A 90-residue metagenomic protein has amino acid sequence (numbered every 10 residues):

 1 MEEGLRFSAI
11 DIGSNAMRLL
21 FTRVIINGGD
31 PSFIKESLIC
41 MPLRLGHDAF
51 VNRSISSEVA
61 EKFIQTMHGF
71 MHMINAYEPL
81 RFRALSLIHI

Functional and structural regions predicted by a protein language model:
M1-R6: Non-catalytic pre-domain segments flanking phosphatase-related domains
F7-D11: Short glycine-aspartate micro-motif
S14: Short, glycine/acidic-enriched loop or turn micro-motifs at the edges of active sites
M17-E58: Short glycine-rich, Thr/Ser-proximal phosphate-binding strand/loop in the N-terminal lobe of ATP-dependent enzymes
E58-F70: Glycine-rich, highly charged phosphate/nucleotide-binding loops
H68-F82: Phosphate/pyrophosphate-binding loops at sites that engage ATP/ADP/AMP, CoA/4′-phosphopantetheine, polyphosphate
I88-I90: Conserved small/polar residues in nucleotide/adenosyl-binding loops
